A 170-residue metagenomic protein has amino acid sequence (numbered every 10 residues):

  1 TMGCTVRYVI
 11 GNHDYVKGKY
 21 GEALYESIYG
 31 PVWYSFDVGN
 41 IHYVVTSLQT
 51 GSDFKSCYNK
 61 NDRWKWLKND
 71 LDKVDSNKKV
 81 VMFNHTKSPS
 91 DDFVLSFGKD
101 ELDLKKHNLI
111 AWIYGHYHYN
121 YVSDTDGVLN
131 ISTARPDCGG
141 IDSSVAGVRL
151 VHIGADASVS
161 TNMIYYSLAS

Functional and structural regions predicted by a protein language model:
T1-D75, K79, G98-A111, Y119-S160: Extended active-site neighborhood of metal-dependent phosphoesterases/phosphodiesterases
K17, P89-F93: Short, solvent-exposed loop/turn segments at secondary-structure junctions
L48, F83-K87, H116: Short, well-ordered beta-to-alpha junction loops that form the rim of enzyme active sites and present histidine/acidic
T161-S170: Short, solvent-exposed aromatic-acidic interface loops
